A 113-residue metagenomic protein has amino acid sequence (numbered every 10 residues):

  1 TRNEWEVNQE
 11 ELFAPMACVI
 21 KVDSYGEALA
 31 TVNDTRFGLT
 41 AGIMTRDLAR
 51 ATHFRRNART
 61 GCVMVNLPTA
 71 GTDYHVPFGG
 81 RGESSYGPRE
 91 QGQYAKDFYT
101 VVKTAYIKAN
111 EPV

Functional and structural regions predicted by a protein language model:
T1-V113: Conserved C-terminal structural/oligomerization subdomain of aldehyde/semialdehyde dehydrogenase
